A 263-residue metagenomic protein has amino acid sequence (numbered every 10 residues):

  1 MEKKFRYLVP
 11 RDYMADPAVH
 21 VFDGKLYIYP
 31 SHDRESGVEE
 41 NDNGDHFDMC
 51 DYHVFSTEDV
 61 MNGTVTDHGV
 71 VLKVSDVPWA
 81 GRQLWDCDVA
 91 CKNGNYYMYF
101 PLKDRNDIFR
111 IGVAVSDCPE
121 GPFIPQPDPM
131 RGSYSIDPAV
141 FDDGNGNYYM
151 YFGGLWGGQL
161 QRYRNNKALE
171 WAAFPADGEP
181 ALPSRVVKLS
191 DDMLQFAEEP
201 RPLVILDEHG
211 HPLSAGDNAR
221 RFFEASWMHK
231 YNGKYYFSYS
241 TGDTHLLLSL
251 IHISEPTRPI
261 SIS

Functional and structural regions predicted by a protein language model:
E2-L26, D33: N-terminal module-boundary/linker segments of secreted carbohydrate-active enzymes
L8-R11, W79-A80, P129-G132, N218-A219: Surface loop/turn motifs at the tips and blade-to-blade linkers of beta-strand repeat domains
H20-N41, G69, A80, L84-D104 (+5 more regions): Hydrophobic core segments of beta-strands in well-ordered, beta-rich domains
Y29-D67: Beta-propeller domains
D42-C50, D104-R110, D177-L182, L246-L248: Short, solvent-exposed loop/turn segments at conserved positions within beta-propeller repeat blades
D51-D59, G112-C118, L182-S190, L250 (+1 more regions): Beta-propeller blade signature
G69-A80, P200-N218: Surface-exposed loop and turn segments in beta-propeller and other repeat-based domains that flank or scaffold
I251-S263: Single conserved hydrophobic/aromatic residue that forms the stacking wall/gate of nucleotide- or nucleobase-binding
